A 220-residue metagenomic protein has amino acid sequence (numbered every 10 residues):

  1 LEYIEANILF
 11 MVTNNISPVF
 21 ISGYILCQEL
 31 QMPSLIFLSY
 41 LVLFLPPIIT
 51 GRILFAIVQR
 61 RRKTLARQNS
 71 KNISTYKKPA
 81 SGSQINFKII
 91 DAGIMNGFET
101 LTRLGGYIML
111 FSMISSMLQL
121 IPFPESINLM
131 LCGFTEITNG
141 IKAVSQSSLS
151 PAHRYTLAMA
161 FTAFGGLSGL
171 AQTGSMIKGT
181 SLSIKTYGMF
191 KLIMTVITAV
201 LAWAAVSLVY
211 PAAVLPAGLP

Functional and structural regions predicted by a protein language model:
E2-I8, V19-G23, L43-R52, P151-P220: C-terminal transmembrane helix pair
E5-V12, P79, S126-L129: Short, amphipathic, aromatic/basic-enriched membrane-interface segments that mark the entry/exit of transmembrane
N14, P18, S74, G133-I141 (+1 more regions): Small-residue-rich segments of transmembrane alpha-helices in multi-pass membrane proteins, especially helix faces
P18-L35: Transmembrane helix-loop junctions at the membrane interface of multipass transporters and ion channels
M32, G51, F55-R67, L120-P124 (+3 more regions): Transmembrane helix-loop junctions in multipass membrane proteins, especially transporters and channels
P33-F44: Loop-to-transmembrane alpha-helix initiation sites
Q59-M95, P216-L219: Intrinsically disordered, low-complexity non-transmembrane regions of multi-pass membrane transporters
I90-T162: Transmembrane helical segments that form the transport core of multi-pass membrane transport proteins
